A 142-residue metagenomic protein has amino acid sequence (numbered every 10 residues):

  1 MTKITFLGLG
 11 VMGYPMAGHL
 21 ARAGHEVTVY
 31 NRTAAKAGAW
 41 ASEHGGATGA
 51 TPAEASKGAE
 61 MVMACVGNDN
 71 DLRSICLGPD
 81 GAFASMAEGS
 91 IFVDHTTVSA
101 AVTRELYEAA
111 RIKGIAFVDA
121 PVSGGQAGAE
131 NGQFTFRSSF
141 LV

Functional and structural regions predicted by a protein language model:
M1-A64, S90, Q126-A129: NAD(P)+-binding Rossmann beta1-loop-alpha1 motif at the extreme N-terminus of oxidoreductases
I4, V66, V98-V142: Rossmann-fold dinucleotide-binding core
L7, R32, G67, L77 (+1 more regions): Conserved active-site and cofactor/substrate-binding residues in soluble primary-metabolism enzymes
A17-H19, A41-S42, S74-L77, R104-Y107: Short amphipathic alpha-helical segments
K36-A37, D71, V102: Conserved short alpha-helix immediately C-terminal to the canonical SAM/SAH-binding motif I of Rossmann-like
G46-V98, Q133, R137: Rossmann-like NAD(P)-binding element
